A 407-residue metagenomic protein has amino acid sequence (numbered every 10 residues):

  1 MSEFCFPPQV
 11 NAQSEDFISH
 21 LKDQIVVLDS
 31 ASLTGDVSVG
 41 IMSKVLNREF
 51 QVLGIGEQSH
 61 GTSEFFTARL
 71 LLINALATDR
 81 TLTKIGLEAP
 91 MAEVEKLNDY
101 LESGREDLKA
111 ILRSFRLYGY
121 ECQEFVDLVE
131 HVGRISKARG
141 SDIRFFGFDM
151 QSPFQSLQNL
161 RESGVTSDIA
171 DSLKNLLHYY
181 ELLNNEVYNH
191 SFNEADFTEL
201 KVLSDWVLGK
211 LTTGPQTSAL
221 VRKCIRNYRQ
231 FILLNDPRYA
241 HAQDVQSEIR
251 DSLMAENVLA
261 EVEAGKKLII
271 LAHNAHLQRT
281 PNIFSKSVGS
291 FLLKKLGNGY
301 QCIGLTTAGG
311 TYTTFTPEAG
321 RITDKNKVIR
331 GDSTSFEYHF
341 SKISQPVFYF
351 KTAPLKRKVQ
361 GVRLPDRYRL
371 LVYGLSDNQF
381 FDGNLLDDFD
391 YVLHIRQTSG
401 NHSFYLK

Functional and structural regions predicted by a protein language model:
M1-C5: Bacterial N-terminal signal peptides
F6, V10-K407: Structured catalytic-domain cores with a bias toward divalent-metal coordination
